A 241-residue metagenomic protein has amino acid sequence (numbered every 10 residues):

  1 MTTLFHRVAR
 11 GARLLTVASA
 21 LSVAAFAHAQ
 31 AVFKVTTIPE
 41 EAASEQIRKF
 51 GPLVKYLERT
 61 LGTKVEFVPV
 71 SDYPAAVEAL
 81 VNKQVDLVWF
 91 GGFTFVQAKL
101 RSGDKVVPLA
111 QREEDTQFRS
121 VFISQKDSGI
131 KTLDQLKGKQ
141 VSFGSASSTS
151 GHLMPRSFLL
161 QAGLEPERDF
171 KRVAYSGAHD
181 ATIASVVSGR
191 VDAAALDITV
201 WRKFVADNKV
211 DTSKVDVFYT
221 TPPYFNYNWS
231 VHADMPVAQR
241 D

Functional and structural regions predicted by a protein language model:
T2-V8, L15-L21, A27-A75: N-terminal hydrophobic or amphipathic helices and topogenic motifs
A31, T36-E58, V70, F93 (+3 more regions): Bilobed "Venus flytrap"/periplasmic-binding protein-like clamshell domains and structurally analogous long
K34-P39, E114-V121, K209-D241: Periplasmic-binding protein-like
E66-V68, V173-A174, D216-F218: General small-molecule cofactor/ligand-binding pocket signal
P74-V88, R101-S102, D134, A178-T199: Short helices/loops that flank or line small-molecule/ion binding pockets
E78-Q135: Acidic, polar ligand-binding/catalytic clefts
G92-G103, P155, L160-Q161, V187 (+1 more regions): A ligand-binding cleft/hinge motif common to bilobed small-molecule-binding domains
V106-Q111, D169, A194, K214-V217: Short hydrophobic/aromatic-enriched beta-strand-loop microsegments
